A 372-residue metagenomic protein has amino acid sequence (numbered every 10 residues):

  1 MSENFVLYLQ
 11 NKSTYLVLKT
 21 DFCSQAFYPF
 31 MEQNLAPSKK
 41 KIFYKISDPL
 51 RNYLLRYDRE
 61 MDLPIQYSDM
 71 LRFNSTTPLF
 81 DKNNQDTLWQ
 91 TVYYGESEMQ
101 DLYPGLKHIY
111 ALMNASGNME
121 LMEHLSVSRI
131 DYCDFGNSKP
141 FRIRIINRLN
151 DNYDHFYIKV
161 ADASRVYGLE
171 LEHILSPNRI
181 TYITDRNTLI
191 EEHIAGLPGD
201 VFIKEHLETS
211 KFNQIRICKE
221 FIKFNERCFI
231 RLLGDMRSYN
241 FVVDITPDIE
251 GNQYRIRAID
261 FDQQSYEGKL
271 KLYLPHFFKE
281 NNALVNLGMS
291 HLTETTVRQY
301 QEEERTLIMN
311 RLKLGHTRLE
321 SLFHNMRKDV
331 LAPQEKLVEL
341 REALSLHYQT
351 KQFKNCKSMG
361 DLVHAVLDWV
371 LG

Functional and structural regions predicted by a protein language model:
N4-S116, Q334-G372: Regulatory N- and C-terminal appendages and interdomain linkers associated with kinase/kinase-like NTP transferase
N34, K45, C133, R148-L149 (+3 more regions): A general structural signal for short secondary-structure junctions and capping/turn motifs
W89-D200: Conserved ATP-binding subdomain of kinase catalytic cores across diverse folds
L102, H108-I109, R179-T184, I230-P247 (+2 more regions): A short, terminal or domain-edge coil/loop segment
F202-L207: AlphaC helix of the protein kinase catalytic domain
T209-L270: Conserved kinase catalytic-core segment
E250-G372: C-terminal catalytic region of ATP-dependent kinase domains
